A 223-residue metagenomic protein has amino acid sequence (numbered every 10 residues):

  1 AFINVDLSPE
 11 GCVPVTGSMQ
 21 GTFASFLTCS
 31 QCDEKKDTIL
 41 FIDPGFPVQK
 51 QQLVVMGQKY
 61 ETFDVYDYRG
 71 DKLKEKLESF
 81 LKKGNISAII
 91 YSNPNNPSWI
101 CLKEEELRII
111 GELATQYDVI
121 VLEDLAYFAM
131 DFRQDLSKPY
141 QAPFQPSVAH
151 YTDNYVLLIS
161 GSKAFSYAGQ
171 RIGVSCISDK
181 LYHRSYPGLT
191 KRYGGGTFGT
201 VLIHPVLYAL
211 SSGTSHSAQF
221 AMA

Functional and structural regions predicted by a protein language model:
A1-Y117, L122, F128-T152, V156: Conserved core of the PLP fold type I
A149-A223: Conserved core segment of the aminotransferase class I/II
